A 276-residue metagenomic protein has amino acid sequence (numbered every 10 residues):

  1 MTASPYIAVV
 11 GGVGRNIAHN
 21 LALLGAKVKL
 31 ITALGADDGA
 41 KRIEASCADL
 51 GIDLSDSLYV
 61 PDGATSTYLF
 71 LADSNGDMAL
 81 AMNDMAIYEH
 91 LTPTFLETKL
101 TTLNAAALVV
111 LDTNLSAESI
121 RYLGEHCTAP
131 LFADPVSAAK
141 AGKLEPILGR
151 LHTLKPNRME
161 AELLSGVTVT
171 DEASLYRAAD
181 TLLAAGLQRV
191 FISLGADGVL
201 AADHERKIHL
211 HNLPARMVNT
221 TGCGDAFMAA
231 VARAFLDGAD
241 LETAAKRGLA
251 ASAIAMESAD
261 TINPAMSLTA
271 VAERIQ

Functional and structural regions predicted by a protein language model:
M1-A33, D38-D49, H211, R216-M217: Glycine-rich phosphate/adenosyl-contacting loop at the front of the ribokinase-like
N16, D134, E160, N219 (+1 more regions): Acidic active-site catalytic centers that drive phospho-/nucleotidyl reactions and related ester hydrolyses
I17, I43, I120-L123, A251: Aromatic/hydrophobic pocket-lining residues that form π-stacking "cages" and hydrophobic walls in ligand
L21, N157, G224: Short, conserved phosphate/pyrophosphate- and ester-handling motifs at nucleotide-, phospho-/glycolipid
A45-Y59, F70-R206, S267-A270: Ribokinase/PfkB-type carbohydrate-kinase core domain
P61-G63: Short, glycine-/polar-rich solvent-exposed loops and beta-turns at beta-strand/coil boundaries
T65-Y68: Short alpha-helix plus adjacent loop in nuclease-associated cores
K140-A141, E145, E172-Q276: Conserved phosphate-binding/catalytic region of the ribokinase-like
